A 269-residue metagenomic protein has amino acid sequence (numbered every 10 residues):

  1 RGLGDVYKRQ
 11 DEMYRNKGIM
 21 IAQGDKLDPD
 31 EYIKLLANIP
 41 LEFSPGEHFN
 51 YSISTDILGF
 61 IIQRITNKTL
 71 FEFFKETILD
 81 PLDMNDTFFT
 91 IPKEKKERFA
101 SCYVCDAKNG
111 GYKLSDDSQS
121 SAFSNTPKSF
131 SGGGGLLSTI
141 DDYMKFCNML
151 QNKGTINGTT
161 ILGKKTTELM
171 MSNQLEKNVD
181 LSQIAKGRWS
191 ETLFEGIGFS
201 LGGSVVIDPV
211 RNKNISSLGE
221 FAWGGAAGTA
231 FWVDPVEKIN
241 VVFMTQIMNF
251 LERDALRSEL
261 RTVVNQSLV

Functional and structural regions predicted by a protein language model:
R1, D5-I215: Short, surface-exposed loop or secondary-structure junction motifs that flank catalytic or metal-binding residues
S138, T229, V233: C-terminal substrate/ligand-recognition segments
S204-V205, W232-D234: Short, well-ordered beta-strand micro-motif
A222: Short, structured beta-strand/loop micro-motifs enriched in basic residues and often containing a Trp
G225-A227: Short, small/polar residue-rich loop motifs at catalytic or cofactor-binding pockets
F231-W232, K238-I247: Short, well-ordered beta-strand elements
T245-V269: Generic C-terminus detector
